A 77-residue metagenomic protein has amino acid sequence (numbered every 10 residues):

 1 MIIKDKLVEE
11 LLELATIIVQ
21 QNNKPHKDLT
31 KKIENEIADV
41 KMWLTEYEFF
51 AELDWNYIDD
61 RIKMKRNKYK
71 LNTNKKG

Functional and structural regions predicted by a protein language model:
M1-G77: Flexible "arm" and connector segments at domain edges
